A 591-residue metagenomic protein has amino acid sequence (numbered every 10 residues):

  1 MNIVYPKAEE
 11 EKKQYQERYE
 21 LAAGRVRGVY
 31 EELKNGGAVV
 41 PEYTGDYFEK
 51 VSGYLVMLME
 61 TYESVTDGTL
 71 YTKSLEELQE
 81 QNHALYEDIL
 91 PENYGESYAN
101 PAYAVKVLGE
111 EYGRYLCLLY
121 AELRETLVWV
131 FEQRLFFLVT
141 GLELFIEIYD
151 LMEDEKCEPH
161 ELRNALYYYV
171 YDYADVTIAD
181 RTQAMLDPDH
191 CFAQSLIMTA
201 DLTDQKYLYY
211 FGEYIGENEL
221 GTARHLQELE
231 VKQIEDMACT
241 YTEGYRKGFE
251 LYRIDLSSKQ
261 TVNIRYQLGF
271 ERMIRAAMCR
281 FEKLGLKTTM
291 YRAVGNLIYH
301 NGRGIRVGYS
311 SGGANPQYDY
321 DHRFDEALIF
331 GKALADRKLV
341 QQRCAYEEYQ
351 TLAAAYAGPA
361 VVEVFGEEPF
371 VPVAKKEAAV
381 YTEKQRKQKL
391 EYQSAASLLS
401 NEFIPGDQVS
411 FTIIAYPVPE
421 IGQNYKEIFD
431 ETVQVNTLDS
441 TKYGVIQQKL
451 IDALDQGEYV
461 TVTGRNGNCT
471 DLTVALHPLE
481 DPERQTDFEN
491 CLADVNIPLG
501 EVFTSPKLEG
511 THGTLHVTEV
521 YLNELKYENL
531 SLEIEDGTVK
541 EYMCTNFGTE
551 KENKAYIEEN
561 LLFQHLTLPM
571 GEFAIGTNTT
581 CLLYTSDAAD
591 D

Functional and structural regions predicted by a protein language model:
M1-E509: Active-site bordering "gate/hinge" segments that shape substrate access to catalytic or cofactor-binding pockets
Y291, I414, R465, H477 (+4 more regions): Generic beta-strand/beta-sheet core signal
P369, L479-D481, L522, V539 (+2 more regions): Generic "edge-of-domain/loop-turn" microfeature
K507-F563: Long, well-ordered mid-to-C-terminal structural blocks that present hydrophobic/aromatic surfaces
N553-L583: Short, solvent-exposed cationic patches
Y584-A588: Conserved small/polar residues in nucleotide/adenosyl-binding loops
